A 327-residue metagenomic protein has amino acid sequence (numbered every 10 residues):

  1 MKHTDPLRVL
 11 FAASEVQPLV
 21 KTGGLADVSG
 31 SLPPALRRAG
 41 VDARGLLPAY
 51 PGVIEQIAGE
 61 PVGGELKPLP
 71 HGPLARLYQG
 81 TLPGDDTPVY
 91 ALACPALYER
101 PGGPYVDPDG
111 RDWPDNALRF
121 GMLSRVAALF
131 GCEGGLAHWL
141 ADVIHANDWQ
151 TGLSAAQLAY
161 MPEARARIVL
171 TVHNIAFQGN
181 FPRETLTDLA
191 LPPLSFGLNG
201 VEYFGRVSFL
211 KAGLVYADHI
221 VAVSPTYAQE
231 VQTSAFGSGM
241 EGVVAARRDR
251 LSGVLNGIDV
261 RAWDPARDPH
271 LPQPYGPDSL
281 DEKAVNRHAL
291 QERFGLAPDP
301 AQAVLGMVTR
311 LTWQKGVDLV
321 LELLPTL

Functional and structural regions predicted by a protein language model:
M1-L327: Catalytic cores of nucleotide-sugar-dependent glycosyltransferases that transfer UDP/GDP/TDP-activated
